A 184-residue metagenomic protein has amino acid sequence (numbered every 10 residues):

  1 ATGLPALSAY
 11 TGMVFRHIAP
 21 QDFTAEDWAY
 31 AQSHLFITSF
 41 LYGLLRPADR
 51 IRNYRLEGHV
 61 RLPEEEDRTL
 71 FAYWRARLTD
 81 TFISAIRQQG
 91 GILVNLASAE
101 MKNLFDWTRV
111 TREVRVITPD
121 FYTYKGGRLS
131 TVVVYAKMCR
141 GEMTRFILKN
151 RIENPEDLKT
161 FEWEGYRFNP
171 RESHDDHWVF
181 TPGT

Functional and structural regions predicted by a protein language model:
A1-A25: Active-site helix-to-loop segments that bind/position phosphate- or nucleotide-bearing substrates and donors across
A19-S173, V179-T184: Internal, well-folded beta-alpha domain core
